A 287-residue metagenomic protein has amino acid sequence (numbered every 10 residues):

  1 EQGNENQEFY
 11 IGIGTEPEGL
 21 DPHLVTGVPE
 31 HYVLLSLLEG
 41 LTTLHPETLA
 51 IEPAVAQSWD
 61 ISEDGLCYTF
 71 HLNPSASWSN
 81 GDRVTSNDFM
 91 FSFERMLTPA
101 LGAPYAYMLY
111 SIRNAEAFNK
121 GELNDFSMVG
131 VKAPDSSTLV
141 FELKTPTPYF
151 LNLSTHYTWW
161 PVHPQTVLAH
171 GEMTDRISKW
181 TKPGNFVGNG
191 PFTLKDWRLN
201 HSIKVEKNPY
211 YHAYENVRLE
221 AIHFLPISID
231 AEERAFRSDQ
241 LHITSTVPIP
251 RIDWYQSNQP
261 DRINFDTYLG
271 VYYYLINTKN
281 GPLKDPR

Functional and structural regions predicted by a protein language model:
N6-T15, Q57, C67-F70, F89-S92 (+5 more regions): Short, well-ordered beta-strand elements
G12-E63, E94, N185-G188: N-terminal lobe/hinge region of extracytoplasmic solute-binding protein
T15-Y32, V55, D82, T98 (+4 more regions): A structural "hinge/loop" feature
P46, S137, L143-V217, A221 (+1 more regions): Gly/Pro-rich hinge or "lid" segments in bacterial periplasmic/extracellular proteins
Q57-M108, V140, A235, P282-D285: Aromatic- and charge-enriched surface segment that lines or borders ligand/interaction sites
T85-S92, S136-E142, G190-P191, L219-A221 (+2 more regions): Alpha-helical secondary-structure segments
L101-A169: Surface-exposed binding/hinge segments that line and control ligand-binding clefts or catalytic entry sites
K195-E206, H223-N280: Extracellular/periplasmic solute-recognition and catalytic clefts
